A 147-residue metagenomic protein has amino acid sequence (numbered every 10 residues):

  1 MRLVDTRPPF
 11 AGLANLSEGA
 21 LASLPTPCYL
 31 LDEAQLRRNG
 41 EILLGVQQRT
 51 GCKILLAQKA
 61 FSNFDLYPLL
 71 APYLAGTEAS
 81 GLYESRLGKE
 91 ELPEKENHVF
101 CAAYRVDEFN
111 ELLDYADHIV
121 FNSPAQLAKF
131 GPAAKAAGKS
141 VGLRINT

Functional and structural regions predicted by a protein language model:
D5, G12-C28: Generic N-terminal amphipathic, Lys/Arg-enriched alpha-helix
T6-R7, Q35: Active-site anion-handling motifs in enzyme catalytic cores
F10-A11, R37-R38, K59, F100-C101: Short, motif-level signal for alpha-helix interfacial/capping segments enriched in acidic residues and aromatics/proline
G12-L16, E41-I42, Q48, K53-F61: N-terminal glycine-rich anion-binding loops that anchor highly charged ligand groups
A20-L24, L44-Q47, S62-L66, G88: A short alpha-helix capping/helix-coil boundary motif
S23-R49: An N-cap/entry alpha-helix motif that binds or orients negatively charged groups
C52-T147: Active-site-proximal beta-alpha core segment in soluble small-molecule metabolic enzymes
